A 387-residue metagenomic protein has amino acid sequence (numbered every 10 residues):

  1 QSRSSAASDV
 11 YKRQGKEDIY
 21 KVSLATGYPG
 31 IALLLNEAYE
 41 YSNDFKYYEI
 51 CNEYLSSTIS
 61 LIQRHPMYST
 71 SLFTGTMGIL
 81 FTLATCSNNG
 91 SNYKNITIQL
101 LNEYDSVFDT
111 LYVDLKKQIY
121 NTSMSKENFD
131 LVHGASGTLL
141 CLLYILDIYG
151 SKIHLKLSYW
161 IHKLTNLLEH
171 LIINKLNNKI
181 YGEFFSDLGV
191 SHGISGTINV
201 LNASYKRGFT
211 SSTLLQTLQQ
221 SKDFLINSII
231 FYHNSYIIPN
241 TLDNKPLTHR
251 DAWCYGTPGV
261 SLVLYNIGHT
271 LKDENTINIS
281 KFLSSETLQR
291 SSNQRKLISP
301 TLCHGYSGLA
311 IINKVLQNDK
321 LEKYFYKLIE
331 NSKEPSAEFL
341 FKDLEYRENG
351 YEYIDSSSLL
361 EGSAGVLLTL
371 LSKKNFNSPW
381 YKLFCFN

Functional and structural regions predicted by a protein language model:
Q1-Y11: Single conserved hydrophobic/aromatic residue that forms the stacking wall/gate of nucleotide- or nucleobase-binding
V22-E37, S71-T85, N128-L146, S186-Y205 (+3 more regions): Well-ordered alpha-helical segments within folded domains of soluble proteins
E37-E40, S60, R64, T85-N88 (+12 more regions): Positions within ordered alpha-helical repeat solenoids
Y54-F81: Blade-loop segments of beta-propeller domains
N95-H133: Asp-box/WD-like beta-propeller blade repeats and closely related beta-sheet repeat scaffolds
Y144, I148-G150, A203, R207-G208 (+5 more regions): Terminal, non-catalytic domain-edge segments
S151-N266, T270, R290: Extended ligand-binding clefts on enzyme/binding-domain cores
D273-Q317: C-terminal structural cap/anchor segments
